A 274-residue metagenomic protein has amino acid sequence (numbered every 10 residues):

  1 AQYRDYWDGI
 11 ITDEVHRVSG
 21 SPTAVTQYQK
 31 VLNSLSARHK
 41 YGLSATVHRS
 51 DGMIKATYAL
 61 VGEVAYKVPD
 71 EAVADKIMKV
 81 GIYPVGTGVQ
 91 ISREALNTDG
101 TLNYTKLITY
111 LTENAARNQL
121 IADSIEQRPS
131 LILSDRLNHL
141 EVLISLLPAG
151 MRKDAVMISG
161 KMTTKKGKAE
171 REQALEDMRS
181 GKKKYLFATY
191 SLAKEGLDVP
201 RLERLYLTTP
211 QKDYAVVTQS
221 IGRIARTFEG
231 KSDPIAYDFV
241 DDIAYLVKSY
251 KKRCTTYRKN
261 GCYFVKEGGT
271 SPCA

Functional and structural regions predicted by a protein language model:
A1-G9: Short basic/glycine-enriched coil/helix segment immediately N-terminal to the Walker B
D8-G9, E14-P84, Y257: Post-DEXD/H (motif II) to motif III coupling segment of the RecA-like Helicase ATP-binding lobe
I10, E14-V18, A193, P210-Q211 (+1 more regions): Conserved Walker B
S44-V47, R204, K212-A236, C254: Conserved SF2 helicase motif VI
L96, K106, F228-A274: C-terminal helicase lobe
L96-G150: Conserved interdomain hinge at the start of the Helicase C-terminal
E141-V142, R152-K194: Conserved helicase ATPase core of P-loop NTP-dependent helicases/translocases
L186-A193, T209-K212, D242: Conserved helicase core region in the C-terminal RecA-like lobe
